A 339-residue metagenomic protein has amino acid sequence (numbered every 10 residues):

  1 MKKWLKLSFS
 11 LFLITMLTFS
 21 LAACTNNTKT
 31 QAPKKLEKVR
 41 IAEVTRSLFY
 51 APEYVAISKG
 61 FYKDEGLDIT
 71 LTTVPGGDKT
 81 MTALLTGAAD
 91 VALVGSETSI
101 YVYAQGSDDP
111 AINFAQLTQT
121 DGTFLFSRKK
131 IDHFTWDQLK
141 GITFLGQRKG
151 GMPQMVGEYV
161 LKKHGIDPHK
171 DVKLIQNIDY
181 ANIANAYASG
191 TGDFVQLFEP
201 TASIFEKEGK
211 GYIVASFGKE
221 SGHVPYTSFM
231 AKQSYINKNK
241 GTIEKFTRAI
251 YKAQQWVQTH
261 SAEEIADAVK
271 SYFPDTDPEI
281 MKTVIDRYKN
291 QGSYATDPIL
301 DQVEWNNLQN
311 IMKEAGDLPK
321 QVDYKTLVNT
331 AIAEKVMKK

Functional and structural regions predicted by a protein language model:
M1-K38, K335-K339: Short, low-complexity disordered leader/linker segments with a strong preference for bacterial N-terminal type II
A32-H169, L174-N177, A186, D193-E199 (+3 more regions): Short, glycine-/small- and polar/acidic-enriched structural segments that line small-molecule recognition paths
Y54, I100, E158, S203 (+2 more regions): Predominant activation on well-ordered alpha-helical scaffold segments within soluble catalytic domains
I57-S58, K63, K162, E206-K207 (+3 more regions): Short polybasic/polar patches that bind polyanions
T98, K129, D179-F273: Pocket-lining segment of extracytoplasmic ligand-binding domains
N237-P319: Secondary-structure end/capping motifs
L308-K339: Conserved C-terminal helix/tail region of periplasmic/extracytoplasmic solute-binding proteins
